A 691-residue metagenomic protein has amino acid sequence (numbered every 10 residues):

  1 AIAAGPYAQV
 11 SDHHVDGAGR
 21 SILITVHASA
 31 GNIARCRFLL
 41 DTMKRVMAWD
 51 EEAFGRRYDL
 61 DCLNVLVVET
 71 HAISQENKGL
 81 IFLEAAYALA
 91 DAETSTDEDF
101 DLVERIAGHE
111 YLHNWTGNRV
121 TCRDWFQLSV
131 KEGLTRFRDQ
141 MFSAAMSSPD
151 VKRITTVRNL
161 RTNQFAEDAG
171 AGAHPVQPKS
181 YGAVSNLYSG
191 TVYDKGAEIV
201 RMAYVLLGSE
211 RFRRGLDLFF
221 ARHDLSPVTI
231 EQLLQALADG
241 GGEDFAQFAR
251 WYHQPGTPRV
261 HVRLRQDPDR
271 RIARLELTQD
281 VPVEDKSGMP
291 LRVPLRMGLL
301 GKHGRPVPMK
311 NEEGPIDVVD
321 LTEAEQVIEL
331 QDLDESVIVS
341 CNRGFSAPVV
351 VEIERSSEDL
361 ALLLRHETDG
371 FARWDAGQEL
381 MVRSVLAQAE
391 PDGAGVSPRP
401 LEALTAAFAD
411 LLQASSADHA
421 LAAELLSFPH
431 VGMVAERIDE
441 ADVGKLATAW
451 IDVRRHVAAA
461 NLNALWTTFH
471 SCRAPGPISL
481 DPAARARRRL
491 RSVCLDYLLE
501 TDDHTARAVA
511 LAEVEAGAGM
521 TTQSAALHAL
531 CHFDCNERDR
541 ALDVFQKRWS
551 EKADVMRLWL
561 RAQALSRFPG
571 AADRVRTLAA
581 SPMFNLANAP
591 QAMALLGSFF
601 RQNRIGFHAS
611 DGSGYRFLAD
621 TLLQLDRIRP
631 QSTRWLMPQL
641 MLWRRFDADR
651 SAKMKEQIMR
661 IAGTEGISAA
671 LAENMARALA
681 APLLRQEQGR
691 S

Functional and structural regions predicted by a protein language model:
A1-G108, F137, S357-E358: Hydrophobic helix-coil surface modules that form long, contiguous segments used for peptide/substrate interaction
A18-L23, I81-F82, R105-W115, F165-S180 (+3 more regions): Active-site-adjacent bridging/hinge elements
D50, L83, H113, T135 (+2 more regions): Conserved hydrophobic/aromatic pocket- or pore-lining residues that grip, position, or stack substrates in active sites
G55, D91-I154: Zinc-dependent metallopeptidase catalytic helix centered on the HExxH motif and its immediate flanking segment
E132-E198, M202: Acidic/His/Gly-enriched intrinsically disordered linker/tail segments that often contain short helix/coil "MoRF-like"
T162, S189-G190, Q331-S691: Long, ordered, helix-rich scaffold segments
Y181-R274, L386-D410, S632, F646-K655 (+1 more regions): Amphipathic alpha-helical substructures
D244-A246, P255-C341, A458, L462: Beta-strand-rich binding/interaction modules
